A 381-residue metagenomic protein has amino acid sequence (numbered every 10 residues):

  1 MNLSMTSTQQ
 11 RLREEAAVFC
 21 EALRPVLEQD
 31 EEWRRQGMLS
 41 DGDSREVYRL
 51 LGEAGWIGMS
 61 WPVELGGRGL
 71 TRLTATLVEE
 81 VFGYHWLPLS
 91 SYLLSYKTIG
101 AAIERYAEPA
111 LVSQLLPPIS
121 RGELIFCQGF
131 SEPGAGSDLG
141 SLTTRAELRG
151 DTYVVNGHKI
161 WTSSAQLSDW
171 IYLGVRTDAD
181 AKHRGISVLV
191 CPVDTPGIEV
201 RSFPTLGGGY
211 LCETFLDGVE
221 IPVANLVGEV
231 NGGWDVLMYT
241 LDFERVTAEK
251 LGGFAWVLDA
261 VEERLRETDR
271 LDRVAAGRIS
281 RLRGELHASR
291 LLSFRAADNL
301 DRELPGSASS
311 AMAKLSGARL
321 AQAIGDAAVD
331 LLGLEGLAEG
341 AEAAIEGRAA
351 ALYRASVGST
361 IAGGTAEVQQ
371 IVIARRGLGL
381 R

Functional and structural regions predicted by a protein language model:
M1-S91, Q114, P118, A275 (+2 more regions): Amphipathic, small/basic residue-rich leader segments at the start of a protein or domain
N2, L77-V78, T98, W234-Y239 (+2 more regions): Glycine-rich phosphate/cofactor-binding loops in nucleotide/flavin-utilizing enzymes
L3-R11, I198-A288, S359, R375: Glycine-rich beta->alpha junctions and the first turn(s) of the following alpha-helix
E28-M38, R266-A276, H287-A343: C-terminal helix-coil-helix/basic helical segment that borders enzyme active sites and/or dimer interfaces and provides
G52-S113, P117-G122, S164-W170, L286 (+4 more regions): Internal helix-loop-helix
G122-F130: A short, Trp-centered hydrophobic/proline-enriched beta-strand micro-motif
T144-E147: A structural signal for short hydrophobic beta-strand segments in well-ordered beta-sheet cores
T152, N156-E199: A short core secondary-structure module
